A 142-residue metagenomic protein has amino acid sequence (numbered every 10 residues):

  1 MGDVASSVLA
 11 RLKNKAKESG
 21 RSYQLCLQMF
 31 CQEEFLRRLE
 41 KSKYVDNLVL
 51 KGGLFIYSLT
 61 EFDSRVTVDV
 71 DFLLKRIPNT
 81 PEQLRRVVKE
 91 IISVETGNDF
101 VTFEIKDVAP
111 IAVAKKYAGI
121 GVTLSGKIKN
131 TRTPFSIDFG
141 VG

Functional and structural regions predicted by a protein language model:
M1-G142: Compositionally biased terminal segments of proteins
